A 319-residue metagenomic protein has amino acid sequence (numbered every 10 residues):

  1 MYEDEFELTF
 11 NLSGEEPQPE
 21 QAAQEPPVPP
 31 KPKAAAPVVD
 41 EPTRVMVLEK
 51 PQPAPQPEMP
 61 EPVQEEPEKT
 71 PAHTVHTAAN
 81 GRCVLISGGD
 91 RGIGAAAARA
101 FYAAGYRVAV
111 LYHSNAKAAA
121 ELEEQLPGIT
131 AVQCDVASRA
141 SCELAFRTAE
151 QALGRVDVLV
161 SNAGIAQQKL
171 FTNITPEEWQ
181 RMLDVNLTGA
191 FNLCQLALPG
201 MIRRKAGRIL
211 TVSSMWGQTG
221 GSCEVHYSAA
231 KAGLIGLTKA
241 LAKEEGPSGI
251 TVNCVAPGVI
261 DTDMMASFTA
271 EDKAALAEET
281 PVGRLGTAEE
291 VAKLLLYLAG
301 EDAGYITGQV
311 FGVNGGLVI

Functional and structural regions predicted by a protein language model:
D90-R91: Conserved glycine-rich cofactor-binding loop
I165, T172-F191, A206, L210 (+2 more regions): Catalytic Tyr-X3-Lys loop
L170-F171, E178-L183, M265, D272 (+1 more regions): Substrate-binding pocket helix/loop in short-chain dehydrogenase/reductase
F191, I202, A206, R284-V313 (+1 more regions): C-terminal substrate-recognition "lid" of short-chain dehydrogenase/reductases
C194, A230, T238: Active-site helix of classical SDR
P199, K243-E244, G304: Alpha-helical segment proximal to the catalytic Tyr-Lys
S214: Residue(s) in the substrate-gating loop at a strand-loop-helix junction that position the organic substrate next
G246, T251, I306-G308: Short, small/polar-rich loop/turn modules that mediate ligand/substrate recognition or access, typified
